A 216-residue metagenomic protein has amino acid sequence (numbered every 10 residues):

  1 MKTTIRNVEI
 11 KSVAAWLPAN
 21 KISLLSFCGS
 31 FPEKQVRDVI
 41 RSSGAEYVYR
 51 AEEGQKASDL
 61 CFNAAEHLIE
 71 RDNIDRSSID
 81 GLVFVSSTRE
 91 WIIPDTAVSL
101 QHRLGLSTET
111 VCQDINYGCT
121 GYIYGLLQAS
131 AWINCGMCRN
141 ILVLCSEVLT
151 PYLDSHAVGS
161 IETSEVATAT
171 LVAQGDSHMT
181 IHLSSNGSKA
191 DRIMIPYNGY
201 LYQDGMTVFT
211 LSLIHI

Functional and structural regions predicted by a protein language model:
M1-G54, H156-L213: Condensing-enzyme catalytic core mediating Claisen C-C bond formation in acyl metabolism
I10, V39, S78-V85, V111-D114 (+2 more regions): Beta-strand segments within the central parallel beta-sheet cores of soluble alpha/beta enzyme folds
W16, V85-E90, Y117-T120, C145-T150 (+1 more regions): Acidic, glycine-rich active-site loops and adjacent beta-strand->loop/helix elements that engage anionic groups
V36-D59, S87-N140: Conserved catalytic cysteine-centered active-site region of acyl-thioester-dependent Claisen-condensing enzymes
A64-D80: Phosphate/pyrophosphate-binding loops at sites that engage ATP/ADP/AMP, CoA/4′-phosphopantetheine, polyphosphate
W91-I93, G121-Y124, L149-L153, G187-A190: Short, well-ordered, mixed-charge alpha-helical segments that flank or form enzyme active sites
G136-A167: Flexible, glycine-rich active-site loops centered on histidine and acidic residues that chelate a metal or position
